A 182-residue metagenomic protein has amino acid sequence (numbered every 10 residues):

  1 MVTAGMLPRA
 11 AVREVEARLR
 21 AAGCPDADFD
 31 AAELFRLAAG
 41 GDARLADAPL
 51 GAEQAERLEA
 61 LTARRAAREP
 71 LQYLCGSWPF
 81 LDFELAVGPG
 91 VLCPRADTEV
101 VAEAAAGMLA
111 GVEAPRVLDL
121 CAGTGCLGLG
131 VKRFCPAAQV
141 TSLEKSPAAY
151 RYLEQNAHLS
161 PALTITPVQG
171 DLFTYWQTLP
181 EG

Functional and structural regions predicted by a protein language model:
V2-C75: N-terminal auxiliary segments of SAM/dcSAM-dependent transferases
L19, L109, A157: Conserved hydrophobic residues forming the short capping helix/wall of the S-adenosyl-L-methionine
P25, A162-L163, F173: Conserved H-loop
A60-A137, S142-L153, P167-Q169, T174-W176: SAM-dependent Rossmann-like transferase core, predominantly class I methyltransferases with a strong bias toward
L153-I165: Short, conserved SAM-binding/catalytic segment of Class I S-adenosyl-L-methionine-dependent methyltransferases
Q177-G182: A short acidic, Gly/Pro-enriched loop at the edge of an enzyme's catalytic core that lines a small-molecule cofactor
